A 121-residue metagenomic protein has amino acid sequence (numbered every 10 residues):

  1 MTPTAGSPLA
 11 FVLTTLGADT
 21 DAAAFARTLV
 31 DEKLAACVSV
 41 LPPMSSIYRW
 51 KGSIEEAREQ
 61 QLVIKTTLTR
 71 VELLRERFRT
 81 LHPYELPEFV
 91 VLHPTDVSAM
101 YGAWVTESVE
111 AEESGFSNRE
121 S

Functional and structural regions predicted by a protein language model:
M1-S121: Positively charged, small/polar-rich N-terminal and surface patches that mediate targeting and assembly and bind
